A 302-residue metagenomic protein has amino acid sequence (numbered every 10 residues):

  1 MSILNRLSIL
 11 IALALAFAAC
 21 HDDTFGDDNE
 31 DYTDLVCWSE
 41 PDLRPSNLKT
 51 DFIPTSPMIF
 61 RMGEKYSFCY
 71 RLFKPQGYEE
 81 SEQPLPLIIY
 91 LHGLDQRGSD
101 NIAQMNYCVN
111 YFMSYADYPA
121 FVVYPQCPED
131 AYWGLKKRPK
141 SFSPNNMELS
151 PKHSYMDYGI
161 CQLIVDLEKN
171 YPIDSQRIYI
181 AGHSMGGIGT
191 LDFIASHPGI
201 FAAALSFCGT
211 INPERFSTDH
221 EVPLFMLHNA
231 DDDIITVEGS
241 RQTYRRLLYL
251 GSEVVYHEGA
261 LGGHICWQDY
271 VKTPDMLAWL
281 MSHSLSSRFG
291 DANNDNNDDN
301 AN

Functional and structural regions predicted by a protein language model:
C20-L87, A120, I188, R241-R245 (+5 more regions): A domain-start/cap signature at the N-terminus of enzymes
G77-E79, Q83, K136-I180: Gly/Ser-rich "nucleophile elbow"/oxyanion-hole loop immediately N-terminal to the catalytic nucleophile in hydrolases
I89-L91, F207, G259: Alpha/beta-hydrolase
L94-D157: Active-site machinery of serine-nucleophile hydrolases
I102-Q104, T236-R246: Short alpha-helix in the alpha/beta-hydrolase fold that links the catalytic acid
V165-N170, Q176-H220: Primarily recognizes the serine-hydrolase "nucleophile elbow" in alpha/beta-hydrolase and SGNH/GDSL folds
F225-H228, D232: Short beta-strand/loop motif that positions the catalytic acidic residue of the alpha/beta-hydrolase fold
N229, Y256-C266: Histidine-bearing beta->alpha loop at or near hydrolase active sites
